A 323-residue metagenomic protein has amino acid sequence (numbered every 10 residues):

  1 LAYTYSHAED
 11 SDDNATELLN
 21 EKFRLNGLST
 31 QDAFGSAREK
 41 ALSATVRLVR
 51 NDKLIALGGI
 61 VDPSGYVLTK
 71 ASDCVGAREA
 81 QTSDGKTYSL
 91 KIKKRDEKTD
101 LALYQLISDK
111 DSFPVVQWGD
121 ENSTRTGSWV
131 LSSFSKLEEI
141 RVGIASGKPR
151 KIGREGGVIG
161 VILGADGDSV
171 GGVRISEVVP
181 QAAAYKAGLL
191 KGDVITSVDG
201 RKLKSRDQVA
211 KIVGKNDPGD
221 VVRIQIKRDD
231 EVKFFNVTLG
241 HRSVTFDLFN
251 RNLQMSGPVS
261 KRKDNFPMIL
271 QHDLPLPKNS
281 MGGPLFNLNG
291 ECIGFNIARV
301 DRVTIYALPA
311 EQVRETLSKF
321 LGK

Functional and structural regions predicted by a protein language model:
T4-Y5, D10-S36, S108-P114, R125 (+3 more regions): C-terminal cap/linker of serine protease catalytic domains
A41-V46, M268: Short, hydrophobic/aromatic-rich segments at coil-to-beta transitions
A44-R141, V170-G172, E177-K186, S197 (+7 more regions): Conserved active-site neighborhood of the chymotrypsin/trypsin-like protease fold
G59, Y185-L190, V194, P275-F295: Catalytic nucleophile loop of clan PA
P63, A165, S205, P284-L288 (+1 more regions): Basic, gly/Ser/Thr/Pro-rich low-complexity segments located predominantly at protein N termini
